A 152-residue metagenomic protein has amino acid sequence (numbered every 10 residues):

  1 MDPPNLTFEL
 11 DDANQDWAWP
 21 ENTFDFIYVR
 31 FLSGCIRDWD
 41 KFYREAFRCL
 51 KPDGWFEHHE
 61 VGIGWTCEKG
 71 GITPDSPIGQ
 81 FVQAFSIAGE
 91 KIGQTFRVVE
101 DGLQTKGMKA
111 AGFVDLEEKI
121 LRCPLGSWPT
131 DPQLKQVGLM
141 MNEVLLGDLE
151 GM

Functional and structural regions predicted by a protein language model:
M1: SAM cofactor-binding core of SAM-dependent methyltransferases, primarily the Rossmann-like beta-alpha-beta module
P4-Q15: Conserved SAM-binding strand-loop segment of SAM-dependent methyltransferases
N5, E21-F24, D53-W55: Beta-strand-rich binding-surface signature of beta-sandwich/beta-barrel folds used to engage anionic ligands
N14-F26: A short acidic, Gly/Pro-enriched loop at the edge of an enzyme's catalytic core that lines a small-molecule cofactor
V29-L32: A short beta-strand submotif of the Rossmann-like class I SAM-dependent methyltransferase core that lines
G34, W55-G151: Conserved catalytic/acceptor-binding region of the Class I
I36-D38: Short N-terminal helix/helix-N-cap motif within the alpha/beta-hydrolase-1
D40-W55: A short glycine-rich, Lys/Arg-flanked "PGG" loop and its adjoining helix->strand segment in the class I
